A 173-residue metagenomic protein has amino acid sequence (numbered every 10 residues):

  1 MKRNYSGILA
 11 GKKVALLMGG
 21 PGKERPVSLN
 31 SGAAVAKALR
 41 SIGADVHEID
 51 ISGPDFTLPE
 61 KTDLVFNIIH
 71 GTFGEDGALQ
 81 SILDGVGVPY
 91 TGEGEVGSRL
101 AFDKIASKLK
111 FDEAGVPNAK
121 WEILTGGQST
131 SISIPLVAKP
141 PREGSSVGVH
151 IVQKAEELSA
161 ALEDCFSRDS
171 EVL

Functional and structural regions predicted by a protein language model:
M1-V96, L100-L109, E113, T125-S129: ATP-binding N-terminal substructure of ATP-dependent carboxylate-amine bond-forming enzymes
L16, Q153-L173: Phosphate-binding site of ATP-dependent enzymes
S52, I69-T72, P141, A155 (+1 more regions): Anionic group-transfer/hydrolysis microenvironments
L109-N118, E157, D164-S167: Basic phosphate/pyrophosphate-binding loop/patch that engages nucleotide-derived ligands
F111-D112, I132-V149, F166-L173: ATP-grasp fold ATP-binding core
L124, V149-K154: Short beta-strand-to-turn element immediately C-terminal to the catalytic PLP-Schiff-base lysine in fold type I
